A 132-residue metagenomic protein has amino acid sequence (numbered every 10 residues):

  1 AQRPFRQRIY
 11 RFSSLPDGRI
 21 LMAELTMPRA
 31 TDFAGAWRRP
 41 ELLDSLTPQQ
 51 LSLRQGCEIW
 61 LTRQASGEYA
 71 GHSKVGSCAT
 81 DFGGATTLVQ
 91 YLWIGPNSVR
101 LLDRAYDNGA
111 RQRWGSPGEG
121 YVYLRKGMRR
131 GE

Functional and structural regions predicted by a protein language model:
F5-E132: Calycin-type beta-barrel ligand-binding domains and close structural analogs
